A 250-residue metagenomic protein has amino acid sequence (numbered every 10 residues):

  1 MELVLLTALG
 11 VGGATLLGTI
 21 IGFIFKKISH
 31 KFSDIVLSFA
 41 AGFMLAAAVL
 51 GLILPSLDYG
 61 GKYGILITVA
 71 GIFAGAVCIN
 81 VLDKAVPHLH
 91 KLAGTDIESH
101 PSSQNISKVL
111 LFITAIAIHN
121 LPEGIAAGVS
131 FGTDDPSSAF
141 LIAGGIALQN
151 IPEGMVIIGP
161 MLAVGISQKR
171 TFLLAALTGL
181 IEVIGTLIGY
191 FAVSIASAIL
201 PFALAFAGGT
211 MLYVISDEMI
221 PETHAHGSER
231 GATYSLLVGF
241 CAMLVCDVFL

Functional and structural regions predicted by a protein language model:
M1-L250: Intrinsically disordered, metal-sensing/regulatory segments
